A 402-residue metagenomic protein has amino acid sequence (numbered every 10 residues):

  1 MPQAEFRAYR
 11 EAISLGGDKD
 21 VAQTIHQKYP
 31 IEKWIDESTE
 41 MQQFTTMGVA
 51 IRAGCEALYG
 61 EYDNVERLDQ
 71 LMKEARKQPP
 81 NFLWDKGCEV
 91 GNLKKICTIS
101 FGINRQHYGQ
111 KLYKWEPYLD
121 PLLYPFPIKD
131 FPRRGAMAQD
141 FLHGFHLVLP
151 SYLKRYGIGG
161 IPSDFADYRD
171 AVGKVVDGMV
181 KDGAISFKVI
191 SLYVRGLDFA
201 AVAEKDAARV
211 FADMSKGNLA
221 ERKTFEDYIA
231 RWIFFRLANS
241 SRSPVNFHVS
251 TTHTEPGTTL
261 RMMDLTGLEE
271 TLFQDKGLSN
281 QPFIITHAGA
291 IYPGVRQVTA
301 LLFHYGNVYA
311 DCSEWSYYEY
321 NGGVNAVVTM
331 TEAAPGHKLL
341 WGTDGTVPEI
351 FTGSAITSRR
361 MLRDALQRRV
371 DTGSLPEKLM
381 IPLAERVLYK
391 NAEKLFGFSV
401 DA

Functional and structural regions predicted by a protein language model:
M1, V202-E204, L302, V327 (+1 more regions): Short secondary-structure boundary/capping segments
P2-E56, L71, G336-K338, E349-A402: Mid-to-C-terminal alpha-helical segments outside catalytic/metal-binding sites
G60-N246, H253: Active-site gating/metal-coordination segments in enzymes
C88-V90, V180-D182, L278-N280, G336 (+1 more regions): Short helix-terminating capping/connector loops at secondary-structure junctions
I96, F187, A310, D344 (+1 more regions): Conserved, mostly hydrophobic/aromatic
Q106, V172-V176, F234, L268-L272 (+4 more regions): Generic structural signal for well-ordered alpha-helices, preferentially at hydrophobic/aromatic core positions
G196, A208-W341, N391: Catalytic pocket-lining loop regions of alpha/beta-barrel enzymes, especially the amidohydrolase/enolase/GH5 lineages
Y317, T346-P348: Short Gly/Pro-enriched loop/turn and capping motifs at secondary-structure junctions
